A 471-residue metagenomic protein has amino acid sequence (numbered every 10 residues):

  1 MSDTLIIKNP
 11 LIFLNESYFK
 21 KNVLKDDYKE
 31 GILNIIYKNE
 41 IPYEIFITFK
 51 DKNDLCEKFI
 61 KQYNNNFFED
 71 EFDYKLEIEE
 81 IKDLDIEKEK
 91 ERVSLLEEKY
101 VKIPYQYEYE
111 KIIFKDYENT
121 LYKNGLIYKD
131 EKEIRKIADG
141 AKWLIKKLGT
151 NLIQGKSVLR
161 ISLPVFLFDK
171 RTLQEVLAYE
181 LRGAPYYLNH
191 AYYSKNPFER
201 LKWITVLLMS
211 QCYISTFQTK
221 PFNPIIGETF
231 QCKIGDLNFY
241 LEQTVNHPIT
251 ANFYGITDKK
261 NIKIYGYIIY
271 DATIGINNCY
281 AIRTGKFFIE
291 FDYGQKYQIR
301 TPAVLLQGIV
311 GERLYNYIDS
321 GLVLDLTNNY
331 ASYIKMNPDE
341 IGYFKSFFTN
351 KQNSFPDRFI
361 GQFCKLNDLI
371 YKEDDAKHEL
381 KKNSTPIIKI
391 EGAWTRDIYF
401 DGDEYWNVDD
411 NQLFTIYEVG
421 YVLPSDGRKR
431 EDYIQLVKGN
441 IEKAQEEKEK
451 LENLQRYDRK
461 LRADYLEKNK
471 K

Functional and structural regions predicted by a protein language model:
D3-L5, P10-K58, Q62, N66-E71: Canonical RRM/RBD RNA-binding surface and closely related RRM-like beta-sheet modules in eukaryotic RNA-binding proteins
L5-I7, V23, L33-I35, I47 (+8 more regions): Structural signal for hydrophobic/aromatic residues that build the beta-strand cores of folded beta-sheet domains
I7, F13-E16, D26, I35 (+6 more regions): Generic detector of low-complexity/intrinsically disordered segments and short hydrophobic N-terminal stretches
P10, L14, Y18, L55 (+10 more regions): Functionally constrained cores in energy, signaling, and assembly domains
F67-D85: Low-complexity RS/RG/RGG-rich segments used by eukaryotic RNA-binding proteins and nuclear co-regulators for mRNP
K82-N189, Y193-K471: Extended acidic, Ser/Thr- and Pro-enriched interaction/regulatory segments
